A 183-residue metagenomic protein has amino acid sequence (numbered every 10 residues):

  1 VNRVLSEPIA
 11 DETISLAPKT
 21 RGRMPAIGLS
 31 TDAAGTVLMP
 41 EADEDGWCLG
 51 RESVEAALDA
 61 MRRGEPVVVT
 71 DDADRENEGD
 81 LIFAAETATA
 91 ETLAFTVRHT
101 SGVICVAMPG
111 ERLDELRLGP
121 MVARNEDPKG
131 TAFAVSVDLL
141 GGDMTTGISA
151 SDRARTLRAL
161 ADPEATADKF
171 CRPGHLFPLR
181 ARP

Functional and structural regions predicted by a protein language model:
N2-P183: Catalytic domains of riboflavin
